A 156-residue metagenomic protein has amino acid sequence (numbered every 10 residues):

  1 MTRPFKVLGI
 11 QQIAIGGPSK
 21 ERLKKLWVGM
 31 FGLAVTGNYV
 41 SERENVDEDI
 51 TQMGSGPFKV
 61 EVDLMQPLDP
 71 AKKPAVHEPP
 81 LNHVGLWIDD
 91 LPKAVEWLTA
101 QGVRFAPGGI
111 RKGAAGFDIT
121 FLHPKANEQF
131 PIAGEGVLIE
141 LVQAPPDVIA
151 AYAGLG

Functional and structural regions predicted by a protein language model:
M1-K24, L81-I88, V142-G156: N-terminal beta-strand motif that seeds the catalytic metal site of vicinal oxygen chelate
M1-K6, N38, I50, V95-G156: Vicinal oxygen chelate
G9-P18, D49-G54, K72-L98: Vicinal oxygen chelate
I10, T36, P67-N82, G108 (+2 more regions): A cross-kingdom feature marking solvent-exposed beta-strand/loop segments within repeated, beta-rich binding/scaffold
I10, W27, T51, K59-M65 (+4 more regions): Short, structured motif recognition centered on aromatic/hydrophobic residues
R22, L33-V40: N-terminal first-folded block
L23-V28, L98: Conserved active-site tyrosine of GNAT-family acetyltransferases
S41-F58: C-terminal "cap" of GNAT-fold acetyltransferases
